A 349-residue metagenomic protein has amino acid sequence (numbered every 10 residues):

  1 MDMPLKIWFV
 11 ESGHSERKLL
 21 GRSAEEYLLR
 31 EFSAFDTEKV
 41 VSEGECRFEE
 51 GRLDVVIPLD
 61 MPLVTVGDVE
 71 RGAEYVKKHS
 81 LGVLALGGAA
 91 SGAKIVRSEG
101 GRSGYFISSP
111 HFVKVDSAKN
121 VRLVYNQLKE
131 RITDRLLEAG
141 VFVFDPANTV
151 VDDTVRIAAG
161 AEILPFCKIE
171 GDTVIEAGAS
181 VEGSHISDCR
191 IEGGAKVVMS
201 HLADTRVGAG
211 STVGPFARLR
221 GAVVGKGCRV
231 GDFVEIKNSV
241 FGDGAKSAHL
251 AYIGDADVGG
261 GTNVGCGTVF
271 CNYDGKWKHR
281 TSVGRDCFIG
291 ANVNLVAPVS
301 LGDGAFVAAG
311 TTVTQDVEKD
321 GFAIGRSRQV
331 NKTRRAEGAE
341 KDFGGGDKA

Functional and structural regions predicted by a protein language model:
M1-N148, D153-V155, G160, F166 (+2 more regions): Terminal amphipathic alpha-helical/low-complexity segments used for targeting or macromolecular assembly
E11-H14, K18, P110-H111, T149 (+8 more regions): Residues at structural and domain junctions
E11-S12, S103, I107, G140-F142 (+9 more regions): Generic signal for short, ordered secondary-structure residues within or immediately flanking folded domains
F32, V197-A349: Glycine-rich hexapeptide-repeat left-handed beta-helix
V66-D68, I191, V207, V317: Short glycine-/acidic-enriched loop or helix-start segments at secondary-structure transitions that form or flank
V151-G231: Acidic, glycine-rich loop-and-beta core segments that form the ion-binding/anion-interacting portion of active sites
